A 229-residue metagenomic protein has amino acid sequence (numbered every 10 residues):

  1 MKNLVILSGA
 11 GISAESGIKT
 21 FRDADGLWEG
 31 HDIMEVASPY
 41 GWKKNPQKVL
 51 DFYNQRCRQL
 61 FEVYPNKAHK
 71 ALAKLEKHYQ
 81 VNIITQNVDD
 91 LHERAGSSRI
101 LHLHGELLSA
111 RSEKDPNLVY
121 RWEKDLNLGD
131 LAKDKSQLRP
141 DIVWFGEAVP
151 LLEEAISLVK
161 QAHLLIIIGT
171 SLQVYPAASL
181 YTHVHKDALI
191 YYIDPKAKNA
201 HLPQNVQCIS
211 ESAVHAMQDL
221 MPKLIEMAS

Functional and structural regions predicted by a protein language model:
M1-S229: Conserved catalytic core of sirtuin-type NAD+-dependent deacylases
